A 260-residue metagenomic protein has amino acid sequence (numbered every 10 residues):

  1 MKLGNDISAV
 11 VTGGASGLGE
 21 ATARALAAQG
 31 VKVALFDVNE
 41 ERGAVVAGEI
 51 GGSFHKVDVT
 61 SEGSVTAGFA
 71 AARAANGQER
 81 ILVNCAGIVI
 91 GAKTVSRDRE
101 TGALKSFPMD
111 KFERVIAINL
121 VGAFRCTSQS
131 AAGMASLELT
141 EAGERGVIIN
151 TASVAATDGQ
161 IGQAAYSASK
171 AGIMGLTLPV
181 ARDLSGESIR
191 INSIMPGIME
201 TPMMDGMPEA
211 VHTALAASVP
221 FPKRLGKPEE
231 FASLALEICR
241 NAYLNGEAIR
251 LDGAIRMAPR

Functional and structural regions predicted by a protein language model:
K2-A34: Canonical Rossmann dinucleotide-binding motif of NAD(H)/NADP(H)-dependent dehydrogenases/reductases, specifically
K93-L104, P108-E113, L215: Substrate-binding pocket helix/loop in short-chain dehydrogenase/reductase
T127, S169, T177: Active-site helix of classical SDR
A132, A181-D183: Alpha-helical segment proximal to the catalytic Tyr-Lys
S153: Residue(s) in the substrate-gating loop at a strand-loop-helix junction that position the organic substrate next
S185, R190, L244-E247: Short, small/polar-rich loop/turn modules that mediate ligand/substrate recognition or access, typified
K227-L251, R256: C-terminal substrate-recognition "lid" of short-chain dehydrogenase/reductases
